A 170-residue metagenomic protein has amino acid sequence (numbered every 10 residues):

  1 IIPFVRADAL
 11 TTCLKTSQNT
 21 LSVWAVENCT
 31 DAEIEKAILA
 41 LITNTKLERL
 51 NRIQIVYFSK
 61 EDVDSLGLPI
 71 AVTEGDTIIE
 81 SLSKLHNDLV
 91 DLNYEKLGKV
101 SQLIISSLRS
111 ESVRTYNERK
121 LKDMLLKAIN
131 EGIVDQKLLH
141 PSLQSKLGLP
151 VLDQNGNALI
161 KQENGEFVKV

Functional and structural regions predicted by a protein language model:
I1-S22: An interfacial alpha-helical scaffold signature
T12-N19, E27-V170: Conserved NAD+-utilizing ADP-ribose enzyme module
